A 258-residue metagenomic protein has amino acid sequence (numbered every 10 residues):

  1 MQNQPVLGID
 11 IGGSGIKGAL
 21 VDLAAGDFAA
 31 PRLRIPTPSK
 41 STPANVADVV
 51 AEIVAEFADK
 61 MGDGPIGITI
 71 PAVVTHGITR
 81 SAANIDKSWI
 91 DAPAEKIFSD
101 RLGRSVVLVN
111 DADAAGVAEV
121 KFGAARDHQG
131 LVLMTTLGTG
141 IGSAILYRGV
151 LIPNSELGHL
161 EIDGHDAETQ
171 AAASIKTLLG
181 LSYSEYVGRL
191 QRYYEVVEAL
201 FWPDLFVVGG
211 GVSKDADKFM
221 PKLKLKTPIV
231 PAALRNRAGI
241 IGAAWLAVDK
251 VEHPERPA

Functional and structural regions predicted by a protein language model:
M1-I66, V74-I78, K96-R104, A118-L133 (+1 more regions): ATP-binding/phosphotransfer module of carbohydrate and carboxylate kinases, centering on a glycine-rich
I70: Glycine-rich nucleotide/cofactor/substrate-binding loop typically near the N-terminus or early in the first domain
T79-D91: A charged helix-plus-loop insertion that forms the helical arch/lid used to bind and gate nucleic-acid substrates
V106-D111: General beta-strand structural signal in soluble alpha/beta enzymes
D113-V117: Short acidic loop-to-helix transition motifs that present clustered carboxylates
G142: Histidine-centered metal-chelating micro-motifs
